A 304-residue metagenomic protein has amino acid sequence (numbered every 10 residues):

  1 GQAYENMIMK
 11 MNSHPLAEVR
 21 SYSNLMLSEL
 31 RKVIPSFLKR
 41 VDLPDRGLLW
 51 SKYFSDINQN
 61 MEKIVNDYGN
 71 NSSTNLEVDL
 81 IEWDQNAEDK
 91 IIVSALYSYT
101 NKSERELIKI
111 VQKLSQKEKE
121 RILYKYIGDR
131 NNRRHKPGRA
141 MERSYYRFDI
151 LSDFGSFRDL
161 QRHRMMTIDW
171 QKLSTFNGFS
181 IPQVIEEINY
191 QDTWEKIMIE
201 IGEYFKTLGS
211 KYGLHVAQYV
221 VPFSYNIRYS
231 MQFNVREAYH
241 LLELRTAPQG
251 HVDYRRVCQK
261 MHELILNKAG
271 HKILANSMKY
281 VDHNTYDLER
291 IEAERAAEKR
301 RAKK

Functional and structural regions predicted by a protein language model:
G1-K304: A conserved ligand/cofactor-binding region detector
